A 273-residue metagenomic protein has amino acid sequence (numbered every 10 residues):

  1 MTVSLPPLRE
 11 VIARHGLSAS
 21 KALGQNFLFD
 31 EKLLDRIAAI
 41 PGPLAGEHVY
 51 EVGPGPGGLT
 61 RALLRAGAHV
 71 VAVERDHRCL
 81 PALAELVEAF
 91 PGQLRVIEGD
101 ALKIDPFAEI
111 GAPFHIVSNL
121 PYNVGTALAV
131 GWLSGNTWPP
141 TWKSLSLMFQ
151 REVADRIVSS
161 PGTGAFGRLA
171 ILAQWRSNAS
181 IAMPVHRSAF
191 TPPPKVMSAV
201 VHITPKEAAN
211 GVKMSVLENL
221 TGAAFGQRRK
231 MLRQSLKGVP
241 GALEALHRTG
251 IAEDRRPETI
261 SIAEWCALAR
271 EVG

Functional and structural regions predicted by a protein language model:
M1-G222, A267-R270: Catalytic cores of RNA-modifying enzymes
P205, T221-G273: C-terminal lobe and adjacent flexible extensions of AdoMet/dcAdoMet transferase-like proteins
